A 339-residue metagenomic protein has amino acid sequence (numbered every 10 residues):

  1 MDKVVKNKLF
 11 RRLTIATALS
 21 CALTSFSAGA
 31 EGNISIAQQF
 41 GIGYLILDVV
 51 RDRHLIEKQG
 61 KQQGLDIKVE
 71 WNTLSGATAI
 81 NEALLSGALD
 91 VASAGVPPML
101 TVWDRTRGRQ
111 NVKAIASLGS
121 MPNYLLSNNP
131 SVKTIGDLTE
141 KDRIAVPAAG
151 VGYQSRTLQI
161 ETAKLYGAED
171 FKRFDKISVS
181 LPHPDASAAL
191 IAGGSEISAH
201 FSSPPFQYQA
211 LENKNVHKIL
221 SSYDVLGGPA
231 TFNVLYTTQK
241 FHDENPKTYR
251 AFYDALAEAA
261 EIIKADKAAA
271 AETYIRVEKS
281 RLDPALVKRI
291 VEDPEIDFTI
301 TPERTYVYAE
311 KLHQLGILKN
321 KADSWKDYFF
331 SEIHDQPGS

Functional and structural regions predicted by a protein language model:
D2-I15: Bacterial N-terminal signal peptides that target proteins for export
A22-S27: N-terminal signal peptide c-region/cleavage motif recognized by signal peptidases
A30-E31, E278: Boundary of Sec targeting at the N-terminus
G32-F171, K176-S180, S198, P204 (+1 more regions): Short, glycine-/small- and polar/acidic-enriched structural segments that line small-molecule recognition paths
E57-L65, Y223-G227, P294-P302: Short, solvent-exposed loop/beta-turn-alpha elements that line the ligand-binding surface or hinge of extracytoplasmic
G167, K172-D175, V179, P184-R276: Pocket-lining segment of extracytoplasmic ligand-binding domains
D243-K319: Secondary-structure end/capping motifs
L312-S339: Conserved C-terminal helix/tail region of periplasmic/extracytoplasmic solute-binding proteins
